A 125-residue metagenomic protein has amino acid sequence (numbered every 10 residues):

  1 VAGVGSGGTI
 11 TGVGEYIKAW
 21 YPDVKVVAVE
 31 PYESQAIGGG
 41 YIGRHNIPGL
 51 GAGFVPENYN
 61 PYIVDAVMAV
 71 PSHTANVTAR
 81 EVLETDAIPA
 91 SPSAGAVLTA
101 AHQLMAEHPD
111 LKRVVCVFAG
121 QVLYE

Functional and structural regions predicted by a protein language model:
V1, D65, K112: Conserved acidic residues
A2-G5, A28-E30, V115-A119: Short beta-strand segments
G3-V13, S93-A101, Y124: Short glycine/serine/threonine-rich phosphate/pyrophosphate-binding segments that cradle anionic phosphate groups
G8, S34, A75, V122-L123: Surface-exposed, flexible loop/turn segments at secondary-structure boundaries
T11-Y16, G38-Y41, E125: Short acidic, glycine/serine/threonine-rich loops at helix termini
G14-Y21, M105: Surface-exposed amphipathic alpha-helices with a cationic face
K18-P92: Active-site/ligand-binding loops adjacent to catalytic centers
G53, T99-E125: Phosphate-binding loop/pocket of nucleotide- and phosphate-handling active sites
